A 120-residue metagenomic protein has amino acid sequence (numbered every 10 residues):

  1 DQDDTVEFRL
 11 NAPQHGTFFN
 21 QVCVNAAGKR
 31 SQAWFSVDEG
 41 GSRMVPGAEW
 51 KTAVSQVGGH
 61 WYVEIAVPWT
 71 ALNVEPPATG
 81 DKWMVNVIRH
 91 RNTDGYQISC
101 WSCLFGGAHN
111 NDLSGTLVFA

Functional and structural regions predicted by a protein language model:
D1-A120: Structural preference for beta-rich elements and adjacent junctions enriched in aromatics
